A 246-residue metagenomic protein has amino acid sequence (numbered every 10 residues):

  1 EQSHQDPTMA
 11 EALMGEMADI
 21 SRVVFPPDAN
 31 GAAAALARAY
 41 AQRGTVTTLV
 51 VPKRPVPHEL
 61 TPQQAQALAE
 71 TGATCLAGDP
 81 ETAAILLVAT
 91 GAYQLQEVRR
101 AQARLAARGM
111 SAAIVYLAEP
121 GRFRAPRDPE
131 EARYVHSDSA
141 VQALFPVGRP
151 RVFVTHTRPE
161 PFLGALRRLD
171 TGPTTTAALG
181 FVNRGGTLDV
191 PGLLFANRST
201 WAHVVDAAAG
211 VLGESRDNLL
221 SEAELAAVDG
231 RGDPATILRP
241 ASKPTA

Functional and structural regions predicted by a protein language model:
E1-E11, A18, A39-A246: Thiamine diphosphate
Q2, V24-D28: Active-site nucleophile and cofactor-binding loops and adjacent substrate-binding regions of central metabolic enzymes
I20-R22: Inter-helical turn/loop segments and adjacent helix faces that build the functional surface of alpha-helical bundle
